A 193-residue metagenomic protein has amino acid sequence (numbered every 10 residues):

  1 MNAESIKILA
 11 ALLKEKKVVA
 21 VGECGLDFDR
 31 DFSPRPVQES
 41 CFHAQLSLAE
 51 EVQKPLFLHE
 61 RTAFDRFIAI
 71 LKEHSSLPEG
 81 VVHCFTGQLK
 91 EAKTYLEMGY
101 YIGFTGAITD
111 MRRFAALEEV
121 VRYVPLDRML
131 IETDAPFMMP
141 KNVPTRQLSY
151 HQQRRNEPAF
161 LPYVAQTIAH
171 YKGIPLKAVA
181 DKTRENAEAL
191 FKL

Functional and structural regions predicted by a protein language model:
M1-P55, M98-M111, A115: Active-site gating/metal-coordination segments in enzymes
I8-V19, L71-H74, Y95-E97, V120-P125: Acidic (Asp/Glu)-rich catalytic clusters
V21, G25, F57, V81 (+1 more regions): Generic enzyme active-site microenvironment
E23, A49, H83, Y95 (+4 more regions): Conserved, mostly hydrophobic/aromatic
L48, P158-L193: Mid-to-C-terminal alpha-helical segments outside catalytic/metal-binding sites
P55-H74: Glycine- and Gly-Pro-enriched alpha-helical subdomains that act as flexible, kink-prone "lid/hinge" or packing modules
I68-M111: Active-site core of metal-dependent hydrolases
D127-L148, R154, V179: Short acidic/histidine-rich active-site segments
